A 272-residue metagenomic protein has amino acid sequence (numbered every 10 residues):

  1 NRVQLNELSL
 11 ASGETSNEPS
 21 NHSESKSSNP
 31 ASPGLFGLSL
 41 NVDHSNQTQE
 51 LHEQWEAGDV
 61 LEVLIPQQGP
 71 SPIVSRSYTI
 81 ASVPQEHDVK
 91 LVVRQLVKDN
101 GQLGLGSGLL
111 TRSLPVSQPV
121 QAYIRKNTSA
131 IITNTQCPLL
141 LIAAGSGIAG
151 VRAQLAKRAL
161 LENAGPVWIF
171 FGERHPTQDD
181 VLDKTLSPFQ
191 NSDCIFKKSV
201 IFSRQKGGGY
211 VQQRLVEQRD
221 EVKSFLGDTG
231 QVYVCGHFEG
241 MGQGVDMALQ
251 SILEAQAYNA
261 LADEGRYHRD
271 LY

Functional and structural regions predicted by a protein language model:
N1-L35, V97-A130, A159, P166-Y272: Reductase modules of NAD(P)H-dependent flavoproteins
S39-L141, A153-L160, H175, L182-K184 (+1 more regions): FAD-binding FR-type
V42, A144, F238: Residues immediately flanking
G58, G147, H237: Short, conserved phosphate/pyrophosphate- and ester-handling motifs at nucleotide-, phospho-/glycolipid
G69, I148, G240: Glycine-rich nucleotide phosphate-binding loop and flanking beta-alpha elements of Rossmann-like dinucleotide-binding
T135-L155, W168-F170, Q231-V234: C-terminal, well-structured subdomains that either form a transmembrane helix-short loop-helix hairpin in multi-pass
